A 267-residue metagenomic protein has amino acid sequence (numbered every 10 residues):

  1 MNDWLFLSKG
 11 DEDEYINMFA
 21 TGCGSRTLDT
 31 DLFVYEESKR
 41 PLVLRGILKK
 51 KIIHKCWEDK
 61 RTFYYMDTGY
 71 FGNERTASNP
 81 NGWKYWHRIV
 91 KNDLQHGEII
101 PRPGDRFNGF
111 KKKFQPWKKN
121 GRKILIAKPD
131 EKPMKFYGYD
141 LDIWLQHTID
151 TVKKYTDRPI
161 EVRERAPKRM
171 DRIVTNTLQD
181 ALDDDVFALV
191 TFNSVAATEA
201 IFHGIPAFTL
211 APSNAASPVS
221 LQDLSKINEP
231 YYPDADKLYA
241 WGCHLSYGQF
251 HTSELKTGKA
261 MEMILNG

Functional and structural regions predicted by a protein language model:
M1-R40, G46, K132-P133, E262-G267: N-terminal pre-catalytic "stem/leader" segment of glycosyltransferase-like enzymes
D11-E12, I47-K49, G69-G72, P129-P133 (+3 more regions): Short, solvent-exposed loop/turn segments at secondary-structure junctions
C23-S78: Extended catalytic core of nucleotide-activated donor transferases of GT-like folds
T30-Y35, K153, R158-F208: Donor nucleotide-activated moiety binding/catalytic core segment of transferases that use nucleotide-activated donors
K39-R40, K123, F187-A188: Structural motif
L44, Y65-T68, R163, F192 (+1 more regions): Generic beta-sheet signal
R75-G121, S217-G267: Leloir-type glycosyltransferase catalytic cores
K119-R169: Conserved catalytic-core segment of nucleotide-activated headgroup transferases in glycan assembly
